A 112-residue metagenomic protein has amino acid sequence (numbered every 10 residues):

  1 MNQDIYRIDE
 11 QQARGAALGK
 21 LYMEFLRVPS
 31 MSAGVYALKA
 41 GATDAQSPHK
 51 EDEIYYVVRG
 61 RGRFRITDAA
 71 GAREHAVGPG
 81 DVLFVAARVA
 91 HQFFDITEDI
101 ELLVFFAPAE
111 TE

Functional and structural regions predicted by a protein language model:
M1-V35, A45, H75: A short, N-terminal "cap"/entry segment at the start of jelly-roll beta-barrel domains of the cupin/DSBH fold
P29-M31, K39-T43, R61-R63, P108-E112: Short, charged/polar surface micro-motifs in flexible loops or helix N-caps
A37-L38, H49-F64: Short, conserved beta-strand element in jelly-roll/cupin
A42-D44, R63, L83, A87-Q92: Histidine-centered metal-chelating micro-motifs
F64-I66, L102: Short hydrophobic/aromatic-rich beta-strand segments that constitute the beta-sheet cores of beta-sandwich/beta-barrel
A69-A87: Short acidic-glycine-tyrosine-enriched beta hairpin
G78-P79, A87-T111: Ligand-binding loop in jelly-roll beta-barrel domains
